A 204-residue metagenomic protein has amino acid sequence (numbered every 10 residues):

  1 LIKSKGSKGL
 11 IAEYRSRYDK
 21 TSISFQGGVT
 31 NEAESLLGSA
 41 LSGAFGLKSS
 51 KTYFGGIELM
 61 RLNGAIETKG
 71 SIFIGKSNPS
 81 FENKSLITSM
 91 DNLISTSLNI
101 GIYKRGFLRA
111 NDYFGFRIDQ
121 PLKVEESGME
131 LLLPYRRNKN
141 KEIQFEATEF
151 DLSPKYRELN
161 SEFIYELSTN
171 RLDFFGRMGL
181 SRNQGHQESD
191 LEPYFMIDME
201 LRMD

Functional and structural regions predicted by a protein language model:
L1-N63, F73: Outer membrane beta-barrel translocator domains of Type V secretion systems
G6-L10, S49-G55, M90-L98, K155-S161 (+1 more regions): Residues that define the transmembrane beta-barrel architecture of outer-membrane proteins
I11-R15, G56-M60, N99-Y103, E162-E166 (+1 more regions): Outer-membrane beta-barrel architecture
Y18, G27-A33, N63-A65, I72-N78 (+4 more regions): Transmembrane beta-strands of outer-membrane beta-barrel pores
D19-I23, G64-T68, A110-F114, N170-F174 (+1 more regions): Outer-envelope beta-barrel architecture signal
E34-L47, P79-T88, S127-L133, H186-P193: Outer-membrane beta-barrel translocator domains and adjoining extracellular loop/strand segments of Gram-negative
I102, Y113, L167, D190-D204: Outer-membrane beta-barrel "beta-signal"
D119-I164, M203: Outer-membrane beta-barrel transmembrane domain signature
